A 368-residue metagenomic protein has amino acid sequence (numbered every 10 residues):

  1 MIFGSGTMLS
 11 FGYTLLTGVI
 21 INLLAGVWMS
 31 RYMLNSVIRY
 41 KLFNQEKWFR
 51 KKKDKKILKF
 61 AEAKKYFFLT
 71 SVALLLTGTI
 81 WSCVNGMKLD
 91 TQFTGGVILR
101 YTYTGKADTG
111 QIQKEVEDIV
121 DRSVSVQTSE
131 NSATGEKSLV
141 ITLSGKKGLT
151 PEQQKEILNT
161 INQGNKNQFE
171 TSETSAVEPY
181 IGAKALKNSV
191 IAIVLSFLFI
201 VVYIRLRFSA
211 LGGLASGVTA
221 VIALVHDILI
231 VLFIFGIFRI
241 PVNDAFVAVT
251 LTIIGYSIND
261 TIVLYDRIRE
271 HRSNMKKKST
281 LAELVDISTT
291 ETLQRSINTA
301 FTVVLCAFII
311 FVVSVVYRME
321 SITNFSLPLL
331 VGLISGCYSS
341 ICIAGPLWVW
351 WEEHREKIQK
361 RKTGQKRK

Functional and structural regions predicted by a protein language model:
M1-K368: A structural signal for conserved, well-ordered secondary-structure elements that form binding/interaction cores
